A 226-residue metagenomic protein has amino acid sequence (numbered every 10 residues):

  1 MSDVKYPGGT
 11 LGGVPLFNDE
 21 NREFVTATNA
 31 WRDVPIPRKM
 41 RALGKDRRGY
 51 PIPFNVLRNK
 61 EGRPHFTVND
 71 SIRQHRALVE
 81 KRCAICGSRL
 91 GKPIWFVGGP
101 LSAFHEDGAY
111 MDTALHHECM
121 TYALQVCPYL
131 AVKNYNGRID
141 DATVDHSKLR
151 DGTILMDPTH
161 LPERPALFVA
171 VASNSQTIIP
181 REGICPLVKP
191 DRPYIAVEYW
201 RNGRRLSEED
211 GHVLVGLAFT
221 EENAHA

Functional and structural regions predicted by a protein language model:
M1-A77, A142-H225: N-terminal alpha-helical interaction blocks
R76-V79, A109: Residue-level signal for mature regions of secreted extracellular proteins and peptides
E80, I94, T113: Residues immediately within or flanking Cys/His clusters that coordinate Zn2+ in small zinc-binding modules
C83-G87, H116: Short cysteine-rich clusters marking metal-coordination/redox-active sites
C86-R89, Y122: Cys/His-rich metal-chelating microdomains
L90-F96, Q125-V126: Short, non-ligating residues that shape and space the ligands of small metal-coordination modules and catalytic
P100-T113: Short linker/helix segments within small regulatory modules
M111-Y135: Short metal-binding segments enriched for Cys and/or His
